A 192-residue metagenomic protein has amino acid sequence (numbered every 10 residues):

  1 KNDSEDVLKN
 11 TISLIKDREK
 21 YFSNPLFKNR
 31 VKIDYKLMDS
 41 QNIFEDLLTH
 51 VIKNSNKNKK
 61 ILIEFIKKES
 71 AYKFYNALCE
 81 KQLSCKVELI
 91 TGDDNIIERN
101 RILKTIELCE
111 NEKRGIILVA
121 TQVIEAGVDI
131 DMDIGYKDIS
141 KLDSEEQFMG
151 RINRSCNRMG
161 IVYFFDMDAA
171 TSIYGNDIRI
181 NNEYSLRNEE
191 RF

Functional and structural regions predicted by a protein language model:
N2-N54: Interdomain hinge/linker at the junction between the two RecA-like core domains of SF2 helicases
F27-R30, L83-K86, I130-I134, S155-V162: Short glycine-/polar-rich loops that comprise or flank the Walker A/P-loop and associated switch/sensor motifs
K53-N56, L108-K113, G127: Conserved catalytic network of the ASCE P-loop NTPase/AAA+ motor domain
N54-C79: Conserved strand-helix element at the start of the C-terminal RecA-like helicase core
K60, R114-I117: Loop/turn-to-beta-strand initiation segments
F65-E69, V87-L103, V119-E125: Conserved helicase motor
V119-A120, I124-Q147, G160-F165: A short beta-strand element within the Helicase C-terminal
R151-R187: Conserved segment of the helicase C-terminal RecA-like domain
